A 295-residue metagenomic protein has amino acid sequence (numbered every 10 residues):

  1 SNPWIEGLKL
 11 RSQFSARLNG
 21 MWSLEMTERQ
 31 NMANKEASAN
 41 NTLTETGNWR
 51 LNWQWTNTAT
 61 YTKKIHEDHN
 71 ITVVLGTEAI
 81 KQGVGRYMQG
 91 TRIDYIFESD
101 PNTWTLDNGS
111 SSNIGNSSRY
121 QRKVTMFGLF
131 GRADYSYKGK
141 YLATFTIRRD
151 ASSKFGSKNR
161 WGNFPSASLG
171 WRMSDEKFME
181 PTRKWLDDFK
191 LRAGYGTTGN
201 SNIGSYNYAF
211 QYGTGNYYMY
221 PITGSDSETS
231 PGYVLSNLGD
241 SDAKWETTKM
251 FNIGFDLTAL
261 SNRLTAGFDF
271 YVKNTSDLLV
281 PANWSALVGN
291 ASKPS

Functional and structural regions predicted by a protein language model:
S1-T27, A37-S295: Extracellular/periplasmic, surface-exposed regions of secreted and cell-surface proteins
